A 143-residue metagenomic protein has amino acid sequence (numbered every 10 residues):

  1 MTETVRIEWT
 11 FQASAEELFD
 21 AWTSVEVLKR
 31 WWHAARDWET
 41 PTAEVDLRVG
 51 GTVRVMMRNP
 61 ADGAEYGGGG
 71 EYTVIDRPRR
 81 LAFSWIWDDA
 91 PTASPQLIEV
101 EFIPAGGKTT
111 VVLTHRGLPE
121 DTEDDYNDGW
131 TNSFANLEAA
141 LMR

Functional and structural regions predicted by a protein language model:
M1-E39: Hydrophobic ligand-binding cavity/cleft-lining segments
R6, E65-G69, A93-I98: Short, surface-exposed coil-to-beta transition loops
E8, E44, E71, E99-E101: Short, surface-exposed charged micro-motifs
A15-E16, L47-R48, T73-R79, E101-T110: A short, structured loop/turn motif at beta-sheet edges
L18, L28, V53, Y72 (+4 more regions): Hydrophobic pocket/interface hotspot
T23, F134-M142: Short amphipathic alpha-helical signal-transduction/dimerization elements
P41-S84: Glycine-rich portal/gate segments that line the openings of hydrophobic small-molecule binding cavities
R80-T131: Beta-strand/loop substructures that line and gate deep hydrophobic ligand-binding cavities in soluble
